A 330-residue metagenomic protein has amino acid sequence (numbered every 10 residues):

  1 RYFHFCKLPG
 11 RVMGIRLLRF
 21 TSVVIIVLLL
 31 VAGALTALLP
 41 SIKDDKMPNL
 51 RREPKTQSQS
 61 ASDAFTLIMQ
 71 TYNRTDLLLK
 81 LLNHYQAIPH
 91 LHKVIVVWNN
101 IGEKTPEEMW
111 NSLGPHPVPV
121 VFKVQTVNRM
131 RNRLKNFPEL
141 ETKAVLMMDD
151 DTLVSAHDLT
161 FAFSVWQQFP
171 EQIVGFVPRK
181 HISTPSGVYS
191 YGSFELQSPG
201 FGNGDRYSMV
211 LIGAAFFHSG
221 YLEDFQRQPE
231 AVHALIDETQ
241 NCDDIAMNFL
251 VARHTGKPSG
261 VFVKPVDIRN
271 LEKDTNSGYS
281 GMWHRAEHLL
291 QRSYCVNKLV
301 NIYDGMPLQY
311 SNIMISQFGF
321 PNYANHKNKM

Functional and structural regions predicted by a protein language model:
C6-K43, S58-A64, D76-N83, G204 (+1 more regions): C-terminal catalytic/acceptor-binding lobe
T66-M69, V96: Short hydrophobic beta-strand elements that form part of the catalytic alpha/beta core underpinning NDP-sugar/donor
M69-L79, N100: Active-site beta-to-alpha loop of glycosyltransferases that engages the nucleotide-sugar donor
L81-K93: Short, acidic, metal-binding catalytic loop of nucleotide-sugar glycosyltransferases
W98-E108: A conserved acidic beta->alpha catalytic loop
Q125-N132: A short, glycine-/small-residue-rich helix N-cap motif at loop->alpha-helix starts within glycosyltransferase
L134-A144: Active-site nucleotide-sugar/metal-binding loop of Leloir-type enzymes
F137-P138, M148, T152-I236, Q240 (+1 more regions): Conserved catalytic core of nucleotide-sugar-dependent glycosyltransferases
